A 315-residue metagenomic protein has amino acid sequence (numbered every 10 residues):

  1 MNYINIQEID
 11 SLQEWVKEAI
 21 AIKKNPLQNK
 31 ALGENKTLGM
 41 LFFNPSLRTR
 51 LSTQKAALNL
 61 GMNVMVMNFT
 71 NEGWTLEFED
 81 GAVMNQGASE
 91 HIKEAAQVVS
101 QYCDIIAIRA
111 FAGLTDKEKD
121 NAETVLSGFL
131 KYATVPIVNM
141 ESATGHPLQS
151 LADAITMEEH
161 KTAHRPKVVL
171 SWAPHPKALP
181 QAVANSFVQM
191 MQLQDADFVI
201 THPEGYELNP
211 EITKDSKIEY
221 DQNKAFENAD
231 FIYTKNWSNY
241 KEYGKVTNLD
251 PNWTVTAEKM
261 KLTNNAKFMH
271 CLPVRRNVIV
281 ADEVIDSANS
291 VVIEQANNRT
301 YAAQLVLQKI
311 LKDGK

Functional and structural regions predicted by a protein language model:
M1-L51, K55: Positively charged, low-complexity intrinsically disordered leader regions
A31-G39, S46-E158, R275: Phosphate/diphosphate ligand-binding glycine-rich loop within oxidoreductases
L32-L38, R165-K167, N265: Phosphate-coordination loops involved in phosphoryl transfer and adenosine-cofactor binding
F43-M65, E158-T234: Glycine-rich phosphate/diphosphate-binding loop of Rossmann-like nucleotide-binding domains
A133-V135, A196, K261-K267: A short helix->loop->beta-strand "cap" motif at the edges of active sites that frequently abuts
E211-S290: Rossmann-like adenosine-cofactor binding region
D286-K315: C-terminal helix-to-coil terminal segments
